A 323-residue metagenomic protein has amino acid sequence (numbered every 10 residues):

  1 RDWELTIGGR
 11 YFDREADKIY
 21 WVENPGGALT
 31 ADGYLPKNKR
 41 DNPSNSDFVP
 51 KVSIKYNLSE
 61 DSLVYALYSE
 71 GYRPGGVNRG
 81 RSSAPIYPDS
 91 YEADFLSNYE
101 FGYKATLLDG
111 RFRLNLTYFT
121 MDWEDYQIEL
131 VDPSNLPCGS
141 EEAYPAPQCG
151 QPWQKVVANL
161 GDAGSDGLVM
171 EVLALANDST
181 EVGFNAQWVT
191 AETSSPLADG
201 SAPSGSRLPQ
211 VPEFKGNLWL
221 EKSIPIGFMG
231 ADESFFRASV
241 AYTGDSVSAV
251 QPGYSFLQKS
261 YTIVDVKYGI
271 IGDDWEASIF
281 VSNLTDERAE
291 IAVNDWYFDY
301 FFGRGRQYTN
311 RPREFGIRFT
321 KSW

Functional and structural regions predicted by a protein language model:
R1, K55-N57, E70, A93 (+7 more regions): Residue-level signature of outer-membrane beta-barrel architecture
R1-D2, S59-D61, L108-R111, S179 (+2 more regions): Short loop/turn motifs that connect adjacent beta-strands in outer-membrane beta-barrel proteins
R1-S62: Signature of Gram-negative outer-membrane beta-barrel scaffolds
D2, N57, L63-R73, S90-N159 (+3 more regions): Membrane-embedded beta-barrel scaffold of Gram-negative outer-membrane proteins
I7-D13, A66-E70, Y103, L114-T120 (+3 more regions): Transmembrane beta-barrel strands of outer-membrane/channel proteins
D17-N24, V77-A84, Q127-P133, V189 (+3 more regions): Outer-membrane beta-barrel translocator domains and adjoining extracellular loop/strand segments of Gram-negative
T120-D122, A143, Q148-V250, R318-S322: Gram-negative outer-membrane beta-barrel transporters
D122, A241-A249, I270-W323: C-terminal beta-signal and adjacent terminal beta-strands/loops of Gram-negative outer-membrane beta-barrel proteins
